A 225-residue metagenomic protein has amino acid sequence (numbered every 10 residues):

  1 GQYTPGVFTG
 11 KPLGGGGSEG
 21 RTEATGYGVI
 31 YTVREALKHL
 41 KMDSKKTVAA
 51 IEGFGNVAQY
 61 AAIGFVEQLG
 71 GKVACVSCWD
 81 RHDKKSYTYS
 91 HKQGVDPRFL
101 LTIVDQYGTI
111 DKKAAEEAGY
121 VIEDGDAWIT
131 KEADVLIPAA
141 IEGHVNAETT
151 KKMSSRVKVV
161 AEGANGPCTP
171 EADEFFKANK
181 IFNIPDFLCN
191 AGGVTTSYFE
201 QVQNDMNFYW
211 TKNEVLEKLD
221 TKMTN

Functional and structural regions predicted by a protein language model:
G1-G17, T32: N-terminal ligand-binding/catalytic initiation module
G1-P5, R34-M42, V66-G71, R81 (+3 more regions): Generic secondary-structure signature for well-ordered alpha-helical cores
P5, V48, G71-C75, D134-V135 (+2 more regions): Structural motif
L13-R21, F182-P185: A short glycine/serine-rich beta->alpha loop
G20-E23, Y27-T130: Glycine-rich phosphate/diphosphate-binding loop of Rossmann-like nucleotide-binding domains
V57-A61, H144-E148, C168-P170, A191-G193: Short glycine/serine/threonine-rich phosphate/pyrophosphate-binding segments that cradle anionic phosphate groups
I122-A133, G143-V160: Rossmann-fold NAD(P) dinucleotide-binding segment
A139, S154-N225: Adenosine-phosphate binding glycine-rich loop
